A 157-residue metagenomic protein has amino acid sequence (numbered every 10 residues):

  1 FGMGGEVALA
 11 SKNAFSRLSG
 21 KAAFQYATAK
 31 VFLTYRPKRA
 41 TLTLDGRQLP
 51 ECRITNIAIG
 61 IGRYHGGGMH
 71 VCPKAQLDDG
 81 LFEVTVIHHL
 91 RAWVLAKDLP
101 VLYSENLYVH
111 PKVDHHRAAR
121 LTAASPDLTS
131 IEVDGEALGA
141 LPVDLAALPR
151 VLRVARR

Functional and structural regions predicted by a protein language model:
F1-R157: Long C-terminal subdomains/extensions of small-metabolite kinases
